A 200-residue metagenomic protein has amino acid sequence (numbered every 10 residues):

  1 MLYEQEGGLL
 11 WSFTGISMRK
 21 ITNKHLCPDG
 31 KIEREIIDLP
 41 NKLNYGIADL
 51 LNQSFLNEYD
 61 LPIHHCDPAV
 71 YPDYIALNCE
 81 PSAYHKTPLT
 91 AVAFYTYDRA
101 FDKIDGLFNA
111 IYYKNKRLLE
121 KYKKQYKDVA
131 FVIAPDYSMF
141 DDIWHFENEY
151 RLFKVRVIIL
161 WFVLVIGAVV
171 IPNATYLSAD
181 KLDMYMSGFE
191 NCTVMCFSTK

Functional and structural regions predicted by a protein language model:
M1-L39: Intrinsically disordered, low-structural-confidence terminal and linker regions
G7-G8, G15, G30, G46 (+3 more regions): Residue-identity detector for glycine
S12, S54, A174-T175: Intrinsic disorder/low-structure terminal segments
I32-K123, P135, I143: Non-catalytic, usually N-terminal nucleic-acid engagement modules in DNA/RNA processing proteins
Y84-P88, Y95-F101, D105-K200: Eukaryote-skewed repeat-based solenoidal scaffolds used as protein-protein interaction platforms, primarily
